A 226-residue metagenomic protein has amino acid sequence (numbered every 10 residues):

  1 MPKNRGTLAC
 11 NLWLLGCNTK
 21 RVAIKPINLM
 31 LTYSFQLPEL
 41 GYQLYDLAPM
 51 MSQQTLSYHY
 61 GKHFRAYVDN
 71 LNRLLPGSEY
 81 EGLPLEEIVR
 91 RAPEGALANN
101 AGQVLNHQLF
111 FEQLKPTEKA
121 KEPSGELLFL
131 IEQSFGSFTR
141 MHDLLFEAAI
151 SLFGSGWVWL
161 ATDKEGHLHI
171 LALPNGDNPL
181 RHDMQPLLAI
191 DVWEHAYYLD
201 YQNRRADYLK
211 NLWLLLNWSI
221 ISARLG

Functional and structural regions predicted by a protein language model:
A9, V22-A23: Acidic, Ala/Val/Gly-enriched low-complexity intrinsically disordered segments
A23-L29: Residue-level detector of intrinsically disordered terminal segments
L29-G226: Feature for soluble, non-membrane regions of globular proteins
